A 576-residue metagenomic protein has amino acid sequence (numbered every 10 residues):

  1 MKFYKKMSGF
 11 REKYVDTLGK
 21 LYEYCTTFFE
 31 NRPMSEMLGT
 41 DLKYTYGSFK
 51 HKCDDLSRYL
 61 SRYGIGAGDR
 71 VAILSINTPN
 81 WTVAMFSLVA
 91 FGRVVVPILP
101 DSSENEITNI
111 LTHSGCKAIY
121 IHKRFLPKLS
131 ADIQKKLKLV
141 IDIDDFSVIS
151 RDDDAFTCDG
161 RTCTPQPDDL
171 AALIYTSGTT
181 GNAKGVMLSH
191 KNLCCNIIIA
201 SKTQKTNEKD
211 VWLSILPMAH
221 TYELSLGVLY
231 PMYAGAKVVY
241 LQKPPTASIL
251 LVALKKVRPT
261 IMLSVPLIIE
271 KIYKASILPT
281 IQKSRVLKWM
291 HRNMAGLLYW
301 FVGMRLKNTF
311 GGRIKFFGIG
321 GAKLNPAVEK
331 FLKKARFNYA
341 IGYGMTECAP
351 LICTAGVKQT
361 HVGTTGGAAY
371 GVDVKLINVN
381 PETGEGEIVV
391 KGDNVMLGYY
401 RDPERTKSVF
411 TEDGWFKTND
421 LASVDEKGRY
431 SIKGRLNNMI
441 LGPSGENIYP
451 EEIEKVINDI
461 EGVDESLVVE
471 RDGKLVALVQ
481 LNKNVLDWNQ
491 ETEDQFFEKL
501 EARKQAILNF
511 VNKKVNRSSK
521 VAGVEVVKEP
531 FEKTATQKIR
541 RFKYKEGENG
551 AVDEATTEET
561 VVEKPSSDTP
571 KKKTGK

Functional and structural regions predicted by a protein language model:
M34-G64, D69-T78, T82-F86, S103-T108 (+2 more regions): Conserved AMP-binding/adenylate-forming core of the ANL superfamily
T45-G47, A171-I197: Conserved AMP-binding A3 loop
R62-Y63, F86, A90-R151, C158 (+4 more regions): Structural core segment of the AMP-binding/adenylate-forming
F156-Y175, N182, K205-V211: Conserved pre-ATP/AMP-binding loop-to-beta segment of ANL
C194-V211, M218-M304, R313: Conserved AMP-binding/adenylation subdomain of ANL enzymes
P259-L263, Y273-T360, D464: Gly/Ser/Thr-rich phosphate-binding loop
E382-G442, D459: Conserved ATP-binding/catalytic segment of the ANL
I440, E465, E470-G473, L508-K571: Conserved C-terminal "lid"/linker of ANL adenylate-forming enzymes
